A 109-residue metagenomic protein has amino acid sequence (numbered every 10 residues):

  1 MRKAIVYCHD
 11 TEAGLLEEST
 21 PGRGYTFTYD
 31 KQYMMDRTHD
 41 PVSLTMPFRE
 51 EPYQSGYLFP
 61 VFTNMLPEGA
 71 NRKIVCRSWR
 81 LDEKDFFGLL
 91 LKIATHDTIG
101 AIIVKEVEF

Functional and structural regions predicted by a protein language model:
M1-F109: Phosphate/dinucleotide-binding and metal-coordinating scaffold of catalytic cores in nucleotide-dependent enzymes
